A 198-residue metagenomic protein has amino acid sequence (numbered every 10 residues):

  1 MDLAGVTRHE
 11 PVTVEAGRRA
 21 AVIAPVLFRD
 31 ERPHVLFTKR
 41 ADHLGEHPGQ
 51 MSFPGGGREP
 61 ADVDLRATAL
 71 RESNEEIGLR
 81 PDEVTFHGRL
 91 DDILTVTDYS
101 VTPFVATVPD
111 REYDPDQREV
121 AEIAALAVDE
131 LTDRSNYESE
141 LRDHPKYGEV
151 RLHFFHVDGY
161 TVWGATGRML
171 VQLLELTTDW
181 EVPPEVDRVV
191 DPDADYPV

Functional and structural regions predicted by a protein language model:
M1-S52, G57-E112, V120, G148-V198: N-terminal leader/linker segments that precede catalytic domains of diphosphate-processing enzymes
D116-D158: NUDIX/MutT-family hydrolases
